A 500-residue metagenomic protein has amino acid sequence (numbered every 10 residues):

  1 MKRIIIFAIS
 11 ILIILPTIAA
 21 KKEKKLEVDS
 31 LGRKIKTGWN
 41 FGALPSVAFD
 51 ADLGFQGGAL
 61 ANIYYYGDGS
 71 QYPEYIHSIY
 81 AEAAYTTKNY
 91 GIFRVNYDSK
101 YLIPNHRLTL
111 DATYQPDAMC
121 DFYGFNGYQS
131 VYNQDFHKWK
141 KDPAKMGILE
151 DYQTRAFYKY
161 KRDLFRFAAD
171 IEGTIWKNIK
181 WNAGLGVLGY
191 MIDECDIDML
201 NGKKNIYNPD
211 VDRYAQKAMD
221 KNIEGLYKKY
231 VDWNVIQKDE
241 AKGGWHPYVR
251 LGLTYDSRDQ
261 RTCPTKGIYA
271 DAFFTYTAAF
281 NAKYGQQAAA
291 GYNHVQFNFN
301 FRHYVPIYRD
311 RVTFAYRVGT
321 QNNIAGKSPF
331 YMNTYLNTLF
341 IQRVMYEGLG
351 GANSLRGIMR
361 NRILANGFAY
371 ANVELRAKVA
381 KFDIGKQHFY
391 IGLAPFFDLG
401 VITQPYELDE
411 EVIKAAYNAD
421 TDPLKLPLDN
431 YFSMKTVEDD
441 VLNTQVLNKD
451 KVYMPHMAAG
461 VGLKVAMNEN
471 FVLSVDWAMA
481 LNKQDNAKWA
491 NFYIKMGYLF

Functional and structural regions predicted by a protein language model:
K21-K22, L26-W39, G67-I76, L102-L108 (+12 more regions): Short loop/turn motifs that connect adjacent beta-strands in outer-membrane beta-barrel proteins
R33-G42, A48-R250, A480, A487-L499: Gram-negative/organellar outer-membrane beta-barrel architecture
N40-A51, E74-T87, F93, I268-Y284 (+3 more regions): Transmembrane beta-strand segments that form the barrel wall of outer-membrane beta-barrel proteins
A43, A59-A61, V95-Y97, F167-A169 (+8 more regions): Membrane-embedded beta-strands of outer-membrane beta-barrel proteins, especially the hydrophobic/small aromatic
A43-P45, I79-A83, L108-A112, A183-L185 (+7 more regions): Membrane-embedded beta-strand positions of outer-membrane beta-barrel proteins
G57-A81, R250-H303, G460-D476: Surface-exposed extracellular loop regions of Gram-negative outer-membrane beta-barrel proteins
Y64-D68, E82-K88, D117-M119, Y190-I192 (+7 more regions): Sequence/structural signature of outer-membrane beta-barrel proteins
D239, V249, Q260-Q387, T403-P405 (+2 more regions): C-terminal outer-membrane beta-barrel translocator/porin domains of Gram-negative envelope proteins and their
